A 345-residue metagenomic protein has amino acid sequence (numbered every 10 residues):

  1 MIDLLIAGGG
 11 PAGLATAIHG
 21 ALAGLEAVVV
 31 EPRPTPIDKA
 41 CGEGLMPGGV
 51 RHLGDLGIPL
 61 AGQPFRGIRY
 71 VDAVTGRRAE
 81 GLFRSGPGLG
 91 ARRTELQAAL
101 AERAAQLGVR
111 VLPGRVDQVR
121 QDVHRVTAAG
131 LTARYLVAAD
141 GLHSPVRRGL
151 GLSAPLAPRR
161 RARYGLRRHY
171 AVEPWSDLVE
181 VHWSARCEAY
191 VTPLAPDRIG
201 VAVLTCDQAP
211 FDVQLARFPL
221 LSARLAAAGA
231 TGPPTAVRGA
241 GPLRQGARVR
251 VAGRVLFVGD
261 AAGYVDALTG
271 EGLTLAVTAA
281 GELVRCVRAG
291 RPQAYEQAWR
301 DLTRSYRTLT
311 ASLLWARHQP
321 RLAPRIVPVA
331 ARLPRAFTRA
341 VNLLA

Functional and structural regions predicted by a protein language model:
L5-G9, A21-C41: Glycine-rich FAD pyrophosphate-binding loop
A7, A138-A139, F257: Redox-cofactor binding/interface segments in oxidoreductases and associated redox assembly factors
G13-L14: N-terminal Rossmann-fold NAD(P) dinucleotide-binding loop
V50-A99: A conserved beta-strand/loop capping segment in the N-terminal third of enzymes that catalyze redox or closely related
L53, G272-G290, Y295: An active-site-proximal "capping" alpha-helix that borders the catalytic cofactor pocket
R103-A228: Predominantly flavin-linked oxidoreductase catalytic cores and closely associated redox partners
Q118, A209-L283: FAD/FMN-dependent oxidoreductases across multiple families
V284-A345: C-terminal helical "tail/cap" subdomain of flavin- and related membrane-associated enzymes
